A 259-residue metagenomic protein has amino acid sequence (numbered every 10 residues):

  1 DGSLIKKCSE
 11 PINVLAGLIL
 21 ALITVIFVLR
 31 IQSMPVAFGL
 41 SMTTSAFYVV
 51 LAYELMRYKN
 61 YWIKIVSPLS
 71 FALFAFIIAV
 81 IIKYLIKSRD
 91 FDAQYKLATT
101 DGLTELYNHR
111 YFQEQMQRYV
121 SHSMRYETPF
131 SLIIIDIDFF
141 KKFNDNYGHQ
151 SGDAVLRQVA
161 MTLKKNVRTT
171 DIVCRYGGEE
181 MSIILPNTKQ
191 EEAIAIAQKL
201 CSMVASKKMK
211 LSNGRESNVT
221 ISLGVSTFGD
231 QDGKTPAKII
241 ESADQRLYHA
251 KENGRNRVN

Functional and structural regions predicted by a protein language model:
G2-A93: Transmembrane alpha-helices and their extracellular/periplasmic helix-loop junctions in integral membrane proteins
I63-G102, R110-H122, D171-I172, I184: Signal-transducing coiled-coil linker helices
Q94-E114, I135-G148, R157: Conserved nucleotide-binding and Mg2+-coordinating catalytic segments in signaling enzymes
Q115-Y147, L163, C174: Active-site-proximal structural segments of metal-dependent nucleotidyl cyclase/transferase enzymes
F140, V159, V173-Y176, M181-S182 (+2 more regions): Hydrophobic framework residues that shape the active-site pocket of cyclic nucleotide turnover catalytic cores
S151-I172, E180: Active-site-proximal alpha-helical element of nucleotidyl cyclase-like catalytic domains and analogous helices
P186, Q190-Q198, S212, T227-N259: Catalytic-core segments of nucleotide cyclases and related cyclic-nucleotide turnover enzymes
V204-I221: Catalytic core regions of nucleotide second-messenger enzymes
